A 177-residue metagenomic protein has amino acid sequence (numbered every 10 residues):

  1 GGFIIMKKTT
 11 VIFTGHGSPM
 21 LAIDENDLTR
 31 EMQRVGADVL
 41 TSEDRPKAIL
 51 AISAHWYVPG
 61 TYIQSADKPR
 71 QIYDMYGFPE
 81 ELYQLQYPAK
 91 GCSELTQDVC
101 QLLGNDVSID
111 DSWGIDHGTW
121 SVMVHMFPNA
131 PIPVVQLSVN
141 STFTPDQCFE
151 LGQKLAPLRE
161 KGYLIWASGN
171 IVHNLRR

Functional and structural regions predicted by a protein language model:
G1-I5: Short, Lys/Arg-enriched N-terminal segments with co-localized hydrophobic residues within the first ~10-30 amino acids
M6, T41-S42, M126-A130, P157: Solvent-exposed alpha-helices and their adjacent loops that cap or buttress functional pockets in soluble metabolic
M6-K7, P59, R70, D111-S121: N-terminal short beta-loop-beta anion/metal-coordinating cradle
K7-L103: A short aromatic-anchored loop/beta-hairpin motif
I12, A48-L50, P133-V135, L164-W166: Conserved beta-strand elements of the Class I
S53-H55, W113, S168-I171: Short, well-ordered beta-to-alpha junction loops that form the rim of enzyme active sites and present histidine/acidic
L95-F149, K154: Internal, conserved structured core segments that host functional sites
S138-R177: Active-site beta-strand/loop microenvironment that shapes enzyme catalytic pockets
